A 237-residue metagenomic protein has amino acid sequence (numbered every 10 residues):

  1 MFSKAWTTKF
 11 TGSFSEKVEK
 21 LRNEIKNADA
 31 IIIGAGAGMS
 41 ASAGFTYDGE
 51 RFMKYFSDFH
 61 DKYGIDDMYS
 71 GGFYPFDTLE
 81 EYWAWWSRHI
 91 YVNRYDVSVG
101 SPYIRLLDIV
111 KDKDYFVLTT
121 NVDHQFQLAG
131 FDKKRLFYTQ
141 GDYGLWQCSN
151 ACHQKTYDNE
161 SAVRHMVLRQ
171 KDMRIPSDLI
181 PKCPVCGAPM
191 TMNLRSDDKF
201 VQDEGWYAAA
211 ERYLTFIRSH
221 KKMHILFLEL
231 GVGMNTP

Functional and structural regions predicted by a protein language model:
M1-P237: Conserved catalytic alpha/beta core of Sir2/sirtuin-type deacylases, generalized to analogous enzyme cores that bind
